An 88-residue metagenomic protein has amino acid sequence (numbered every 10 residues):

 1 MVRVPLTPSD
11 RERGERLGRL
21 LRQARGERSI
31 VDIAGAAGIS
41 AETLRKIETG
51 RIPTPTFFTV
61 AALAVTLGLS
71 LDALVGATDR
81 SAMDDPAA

Functional and structural regions predicted by a protein language model:
M1-E27, D72: A short, Lys/Arg-rich alpha-helix, primarily the initiator
M1-L6, V75-A88: Short, charged recognition helix plus adjacent turn of helix-turn-helix-like nucleic-acid-binding domains
R22, V31, A61: Residues within the helices of the helix-turn-helix
G26-K46: Short alpha-helical DNA-recognition segment
E27-S29, P55-F58: Residue-level signal for the short linker/turn that defines the boundary of a DNA-recognition helix
T49: Short, conserved catalytic or interaction motifs in soluble domains
F58-A73: DNA major-groove recognition helix of helix-turn-helix/homeodomain DNA-binding modules
